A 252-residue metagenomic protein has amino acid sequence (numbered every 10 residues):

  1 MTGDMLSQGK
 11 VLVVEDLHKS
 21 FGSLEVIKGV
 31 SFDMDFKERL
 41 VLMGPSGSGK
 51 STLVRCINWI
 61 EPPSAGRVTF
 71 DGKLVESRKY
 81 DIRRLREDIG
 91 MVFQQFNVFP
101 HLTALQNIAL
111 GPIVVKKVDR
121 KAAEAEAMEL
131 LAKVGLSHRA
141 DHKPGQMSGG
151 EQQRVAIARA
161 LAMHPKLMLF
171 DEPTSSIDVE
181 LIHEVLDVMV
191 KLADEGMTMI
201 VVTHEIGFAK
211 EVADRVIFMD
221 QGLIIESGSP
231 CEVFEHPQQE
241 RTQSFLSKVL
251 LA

Functional and structural regions predicted by a protein language model:
M1-L6, T242: Pre-NBD coupling/linker segments of ABC/ABC-like ATPases
S7-V14, H18-P230: ABC family nucleotide-binding domain
C231-A252: C-terminal boundary and immediately downstream tail of ABC-type ATPase nucleotide-binding domains
